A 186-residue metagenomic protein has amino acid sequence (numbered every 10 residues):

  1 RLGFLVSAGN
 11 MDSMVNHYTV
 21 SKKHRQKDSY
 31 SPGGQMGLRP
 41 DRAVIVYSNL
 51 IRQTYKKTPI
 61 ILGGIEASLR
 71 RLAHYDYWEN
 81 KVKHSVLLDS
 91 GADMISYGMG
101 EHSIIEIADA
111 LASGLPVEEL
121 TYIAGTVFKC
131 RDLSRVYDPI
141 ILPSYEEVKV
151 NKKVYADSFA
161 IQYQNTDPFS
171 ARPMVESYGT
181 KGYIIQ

Functional and structural regions predicted by a protein language model:
R1-I185: Glycine-rich beta-alpha loop elements in corrinoid/cobalamin-binding modules across cobalamin-dependent enzymes
